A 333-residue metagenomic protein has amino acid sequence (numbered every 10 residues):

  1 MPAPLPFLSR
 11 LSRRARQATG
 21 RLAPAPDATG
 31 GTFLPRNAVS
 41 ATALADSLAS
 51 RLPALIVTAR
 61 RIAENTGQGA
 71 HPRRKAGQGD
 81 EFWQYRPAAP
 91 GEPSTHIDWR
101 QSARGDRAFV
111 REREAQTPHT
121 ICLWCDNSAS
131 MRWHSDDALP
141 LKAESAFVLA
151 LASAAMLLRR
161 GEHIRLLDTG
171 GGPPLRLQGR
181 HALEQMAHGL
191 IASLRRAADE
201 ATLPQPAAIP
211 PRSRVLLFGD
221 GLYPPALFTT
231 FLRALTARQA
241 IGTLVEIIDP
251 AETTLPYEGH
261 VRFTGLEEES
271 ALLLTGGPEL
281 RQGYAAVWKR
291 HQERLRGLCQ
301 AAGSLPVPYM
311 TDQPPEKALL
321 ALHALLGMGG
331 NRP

Functional and structural regions predicted by a protein language model:
P2-G77, R86-T95, Q101-D106, V110-L151 (+1 more regions): Exposed, interaction-prone extracellular/peripheral surfaces
